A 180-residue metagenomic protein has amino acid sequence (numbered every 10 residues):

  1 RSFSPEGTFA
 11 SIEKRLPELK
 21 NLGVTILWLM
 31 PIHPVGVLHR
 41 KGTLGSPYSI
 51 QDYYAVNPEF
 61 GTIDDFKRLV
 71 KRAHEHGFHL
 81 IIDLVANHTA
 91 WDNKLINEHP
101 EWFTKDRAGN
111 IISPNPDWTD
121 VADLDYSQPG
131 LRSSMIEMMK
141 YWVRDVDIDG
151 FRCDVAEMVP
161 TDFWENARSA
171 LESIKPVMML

Functional and structural regions predicted by a protein language model:
R1-T25, P31-V146, N166-E172, M178: Substrate-binding/active-site clefts of carbohydrate-active enzymes
M30-P31, D154: Residue-level recognition of beta-strand->loop/alpha-helix junctions
I81, G150-A156: Short catalytic-loop micro-motif centered on adjacent basic/acidic residues
F151, V177-M178: Residue-level recognition of the N-termini of beta-strands and the immediately preceding loop/turn
A156-E157, T161, L171, M178-L180: Aromatic- and carboxylate-enriched substrate-binding clefts and catalytic-loop regions of carbohydrate-active enzymes
